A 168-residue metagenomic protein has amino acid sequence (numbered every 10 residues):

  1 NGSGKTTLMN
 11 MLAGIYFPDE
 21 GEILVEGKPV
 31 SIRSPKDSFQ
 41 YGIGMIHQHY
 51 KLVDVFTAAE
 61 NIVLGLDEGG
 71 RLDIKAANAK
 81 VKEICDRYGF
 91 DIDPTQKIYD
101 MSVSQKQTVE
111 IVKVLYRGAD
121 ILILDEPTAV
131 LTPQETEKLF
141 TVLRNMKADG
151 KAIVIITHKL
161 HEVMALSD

Functional and structural regions predicted by a protein language model:
N1-D168: Glycine-rich phosphate-binding loops of nucleotide-dependent enzymes
